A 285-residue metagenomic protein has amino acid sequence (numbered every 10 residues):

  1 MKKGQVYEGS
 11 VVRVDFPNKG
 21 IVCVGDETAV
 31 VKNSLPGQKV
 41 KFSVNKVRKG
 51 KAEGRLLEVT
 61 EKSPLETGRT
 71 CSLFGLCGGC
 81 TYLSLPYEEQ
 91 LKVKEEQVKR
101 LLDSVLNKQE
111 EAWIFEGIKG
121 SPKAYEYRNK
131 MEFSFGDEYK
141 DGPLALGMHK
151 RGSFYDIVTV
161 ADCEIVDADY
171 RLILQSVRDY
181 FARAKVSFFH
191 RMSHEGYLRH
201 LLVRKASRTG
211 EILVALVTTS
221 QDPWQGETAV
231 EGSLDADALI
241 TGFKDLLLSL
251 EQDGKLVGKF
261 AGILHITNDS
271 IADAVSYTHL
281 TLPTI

Functional and structural regions predicted by a protein language model:
M1-L282: Accessory RNA-recognition modules of RNA-modification enzymes
